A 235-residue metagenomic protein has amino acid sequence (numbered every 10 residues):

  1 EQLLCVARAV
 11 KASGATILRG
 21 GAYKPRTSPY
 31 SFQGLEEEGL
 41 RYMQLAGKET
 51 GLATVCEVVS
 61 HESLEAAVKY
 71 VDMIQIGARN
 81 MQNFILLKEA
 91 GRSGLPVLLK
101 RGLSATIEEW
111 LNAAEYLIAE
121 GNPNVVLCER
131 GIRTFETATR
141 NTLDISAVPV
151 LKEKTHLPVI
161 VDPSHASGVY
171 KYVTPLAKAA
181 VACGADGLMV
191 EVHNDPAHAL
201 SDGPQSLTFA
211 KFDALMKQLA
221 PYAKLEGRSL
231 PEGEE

Functional and structural regions predicted by a protein language model:
E1-R8, L35-G39, Y170-P175: Glycine-rich anion/phosphate-binding loops
C5-G21: Catalytic domains of carbohydrate-active enzymes, especially glycoside hydrolases
V10, M43-G47, A67, A90 (+3 more regions): Generic structural signal for hydrophobic
R19, Q33-L35, G51-E62, D72-F84 (+3 more regions): Catalytic beta/alpha-barrel core
R19-E38, H193-S206: Glycine-rich, proline-tolerant flexible connector loops at the mouths of alpha/beta enzymes
F32-C56, E89-P96, I145-I160, Q205-R228: Alpha-helix-loop-beta-strand connector modules within alpha/beta enzyme cores
S93-V192: Catalytic alpha/beta core domains of metabolic enzymes, predominantly
V181-A197, S201-E235: Structured C-terminal cap/extension of enzyme domains
